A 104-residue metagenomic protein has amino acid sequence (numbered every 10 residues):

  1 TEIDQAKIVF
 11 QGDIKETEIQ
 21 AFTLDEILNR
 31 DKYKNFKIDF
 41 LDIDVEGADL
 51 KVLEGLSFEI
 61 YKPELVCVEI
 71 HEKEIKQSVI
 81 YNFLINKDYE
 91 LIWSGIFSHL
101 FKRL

Functional and structural regions predicted by a protein language model:
T1-F22, E26, D31-Y33: Glycine-rich adenosyl-binding loop in Rossmann-like folds that engage adenosine-containing cofactors
I27-L104: Conserved acidic-Pro-Pro-aromatic motif
